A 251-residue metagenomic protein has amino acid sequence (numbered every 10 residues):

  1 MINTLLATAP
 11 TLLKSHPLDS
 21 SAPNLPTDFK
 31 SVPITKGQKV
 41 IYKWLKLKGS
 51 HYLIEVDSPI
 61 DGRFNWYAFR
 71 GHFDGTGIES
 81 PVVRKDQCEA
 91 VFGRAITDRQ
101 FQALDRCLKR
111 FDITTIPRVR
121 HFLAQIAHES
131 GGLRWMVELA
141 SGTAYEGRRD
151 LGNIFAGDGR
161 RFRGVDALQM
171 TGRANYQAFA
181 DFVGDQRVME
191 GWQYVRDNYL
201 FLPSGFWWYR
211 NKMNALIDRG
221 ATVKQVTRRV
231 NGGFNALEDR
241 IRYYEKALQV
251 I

Functional and structural regions predicted by a protein language model:
I2-L53, D57-I60: Beta-loop motif signature
N3, S20, I34-K39, K46 (+4 more regions): Alpha-helical tetratricopeptide repeat
V56-S80: Boundary regions of SH3-family modules and the immediately adjacent low-complexity/disordered segments in eukaryotic
E79-R99, A103, F122-W208: Peptidoglycan-targeting cell-wall enzymes and recognition modules
D112-F122, W135-E138, N214-V226: Surface-exposed patches in mature extracellular/periplasmic domains of secreted proteins
I126-E129, I217-L237: Acidic helix/loop microenvironments that form the catalytic cleft of cell-wall polysaccharide enzymes
N211-K212, V230: Extended serine/threonine-enriched, polar tracts that run as long, contiguous segments within proteins
N235-V250: Extracellular low-complexity, O-glycosylation-prone Ser/Thr/Pro/Gly-rich "stalks" and linkers flanking catalytic
